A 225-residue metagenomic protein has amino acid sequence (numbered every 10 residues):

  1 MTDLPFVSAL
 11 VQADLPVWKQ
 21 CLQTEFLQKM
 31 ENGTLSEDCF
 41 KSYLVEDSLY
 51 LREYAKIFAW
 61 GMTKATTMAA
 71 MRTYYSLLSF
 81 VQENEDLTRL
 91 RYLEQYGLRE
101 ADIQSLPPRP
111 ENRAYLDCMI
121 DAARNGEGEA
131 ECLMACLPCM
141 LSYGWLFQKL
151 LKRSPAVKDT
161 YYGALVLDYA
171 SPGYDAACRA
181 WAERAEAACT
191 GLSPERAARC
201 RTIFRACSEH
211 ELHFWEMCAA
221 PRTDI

Functional and structural regions predicted by a protein language model:
M1-S8, Q12, T223-I225: Basic/polar N-terminal segments that are highly enriched at the extreme N-terminus, encompassing both cleavable
T2-F6, M119-I120, E216, A220: Hydrophobic alpha-helical segments
V11-L35, Y54, A182-G191: Short alpha-helical hairpin
L15-Q20, T34-K64, N84, M134-G144 (+1 more regions): Alpha-helical bundle segments that constitute or directly flank the non-heme di-iron/ferroxidase center
G61-A65, A122-G126, L150-S154, A188 (+3 more regions): Secondary-structure edge/capping motif, primarily at the C-terminal ends of alpha-helices and the immediately following
A69-A176, R205, E209: Active-site-proximal alpha-helical scaffolds that flank and shape metal-associated catalytic sites
G173-R205: Long amphipathic all-alpha helical oligomerization modules
R199-I225: Acidic, carboxylate-rich catalytic segments that either coordinate divalent cations
